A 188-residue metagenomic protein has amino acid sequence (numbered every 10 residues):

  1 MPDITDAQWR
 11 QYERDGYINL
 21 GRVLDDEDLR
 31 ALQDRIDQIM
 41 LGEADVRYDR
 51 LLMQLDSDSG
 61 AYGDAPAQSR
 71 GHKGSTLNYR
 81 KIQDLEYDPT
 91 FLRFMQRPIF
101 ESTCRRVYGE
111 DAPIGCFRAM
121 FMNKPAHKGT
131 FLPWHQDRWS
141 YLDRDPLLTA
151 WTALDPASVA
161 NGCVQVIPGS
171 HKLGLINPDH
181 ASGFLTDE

Functional and structural regions predicted by a protein language model:
M1-R14, G21-W134, S140-Y141: Non-heme Fe(II)-dependent double-stranded beta-helix
R10, A157-E188: Double-stranded beta-helix
V23-D26, D155, L175: Conserved short loop/turn motifs at secondary-structure junctions
G63, Q136, F184-E188: Short, surface-exposed loop/helix-turn segments at secondary-structure junctions that function as lids/hinges flanking
R118-M120, Q136, T152-P156, P168: Short, structured patches in soluble enzyme cores that scaffold and shape functional sites
G129, L147, G162: Conserved catalytic motifs of the protein kinase core domain
L142-V159: Short, conserved beta-strand element in jelly-roll/cupin
